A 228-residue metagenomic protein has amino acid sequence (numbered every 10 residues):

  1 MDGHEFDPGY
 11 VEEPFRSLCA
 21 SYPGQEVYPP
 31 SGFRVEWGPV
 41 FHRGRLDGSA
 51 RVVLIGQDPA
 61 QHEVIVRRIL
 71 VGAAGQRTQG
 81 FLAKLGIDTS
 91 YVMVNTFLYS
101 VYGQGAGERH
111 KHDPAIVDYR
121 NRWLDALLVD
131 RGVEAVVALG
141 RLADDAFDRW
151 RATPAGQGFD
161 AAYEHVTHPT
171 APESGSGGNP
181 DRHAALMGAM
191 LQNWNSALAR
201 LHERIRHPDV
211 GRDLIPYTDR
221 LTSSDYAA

Functional and structural regions predicted by a protein language model:
M1-V27, S31, A106-N121, D148-R149 (+1 more regions): C-terminal capping/extension of enzyme domains
P29-S90: Adenosine ribonucleotide-centric catalytic and binding domains
L54, Y91-M93, V136, Y163-V166: Conserved beta-strand scaffold positions in the cores of enzyme catalytic domains, especially in NTP/NDP-utilizing
Q57-D58, T96, A138-A143: Short, well-ordered beta-to-alpha junction loops that form the rim of enzyme active sites and present histidine/acidic
Q61-V64, S100-G103, A143-D148, A171-G175: Short catalytic/ligand-binding loop motif for oxyanion handling, primarily in non-cytosolic enzymes, centered on
G75-T78, A135-L142: Membrane-associated lipid acylation/remodeling enzymes share a hydrophobic transmembrane-juxtamembrane segment
L85-G86, L128-R131, P154-F159: Short, conserved loop/helix-junction motifs that constitute active-site signature segments in enzyme catalytic cores
Y91-V137: Internal catalytic-core helix/loop-beta-alpha segment that presents or stabilizes conserved functional determinants
